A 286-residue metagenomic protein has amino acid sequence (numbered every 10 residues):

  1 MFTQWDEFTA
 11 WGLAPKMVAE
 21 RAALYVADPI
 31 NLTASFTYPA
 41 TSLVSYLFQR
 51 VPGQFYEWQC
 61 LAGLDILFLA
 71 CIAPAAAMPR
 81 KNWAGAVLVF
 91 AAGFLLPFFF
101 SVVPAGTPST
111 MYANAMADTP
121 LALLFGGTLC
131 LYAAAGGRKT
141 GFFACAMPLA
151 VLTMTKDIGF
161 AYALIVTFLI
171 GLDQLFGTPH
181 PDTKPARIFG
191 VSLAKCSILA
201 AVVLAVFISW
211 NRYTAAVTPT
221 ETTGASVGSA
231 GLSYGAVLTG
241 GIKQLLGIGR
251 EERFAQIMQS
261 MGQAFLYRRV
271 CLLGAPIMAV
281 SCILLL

Functional and structural regions predicted by a protein language model:
M1-F90, T110: Active-site lumenal/periplasmic loops and adjacent helix-entry segments of GT-C-fold, multi-pass membrane
F2, V44, L172-P179, P185-L286: Membrane-lumen/periplasm interface segments of specific transmembrane helices in polyprenyl phosphate-linked
V51, M116, V151-G159, S209: Transmembrane helix irregularities
A62-A70, M116-G127, L164: Membrane-embedded alpha-helical segments of multi-pass membrane proteins, especially the transmembrane helices
N82-A92, R138-C145, F189-S197, L286: Membrane-interfacial loop-to-transmembrane alpha-helix junctions, especially the N-terminal start
A86-L123: Aromatic- and kink-enriched transmembrane "portal" helix at the membrane-lumen/periplasm boundary that abuts
F125-G141: Membrane-interface transmembrane helices that cradle and orient dolichyl/undecaprenyl
G141-D157, A161-F168: Membrane-interface alpha helices of multi-pass inner-membrane proteins
